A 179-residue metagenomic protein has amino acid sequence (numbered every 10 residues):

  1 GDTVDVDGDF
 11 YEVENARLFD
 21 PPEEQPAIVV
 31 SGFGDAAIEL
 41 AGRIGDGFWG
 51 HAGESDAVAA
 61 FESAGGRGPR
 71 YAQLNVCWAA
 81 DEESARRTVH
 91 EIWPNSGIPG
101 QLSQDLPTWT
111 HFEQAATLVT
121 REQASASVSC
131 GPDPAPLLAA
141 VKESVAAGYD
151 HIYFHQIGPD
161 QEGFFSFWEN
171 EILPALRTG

Functional and structural regions predicted by a protein language model:
G1-G179: Active-site-adjacent structural elements that line small-molecule/cofactor binding pockets in enzymes
